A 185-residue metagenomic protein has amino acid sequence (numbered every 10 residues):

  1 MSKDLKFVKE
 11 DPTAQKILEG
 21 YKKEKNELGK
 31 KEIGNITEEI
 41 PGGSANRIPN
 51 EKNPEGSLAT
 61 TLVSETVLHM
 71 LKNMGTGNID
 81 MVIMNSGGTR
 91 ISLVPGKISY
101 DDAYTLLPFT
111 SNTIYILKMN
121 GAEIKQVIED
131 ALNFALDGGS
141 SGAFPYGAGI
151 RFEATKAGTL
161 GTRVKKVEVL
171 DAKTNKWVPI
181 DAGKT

Functional and structural regions predicted by a protein language model:
M1, E38-R47, D102-T110: Short acidic (Asp/Glu) and glycine-rich catalytic loops that position anionic groups and cofactors
M1-K31, A135-G139, A143: Active-site-adjacent helix-turn-beta-strand microarchitecture at beta-sheet edges that either contains or buttresses
K3, K31, N35, I98-D102: Residue-level signal for pocket-adjacent positions within structured domains
D4-D11, N26, I48-S57, L93 (+1 more regions): Hydrophobic alpha-helical scaffolding
K6, G43-A45, I91, L160: A short acidic, often aromatic-flanked loop/helix-cap motif at beta-alpha or helix-coil junctions that lines enzyme
I17-E27, E39, M70, L106 (+1 more regions): Residues that form generic nucleotide/phosphate-binding pockets
G29-G56: Glycine-rich phosphate/diphosphate-binding loops and the adjacent beta-loop-alpha structural elements that coordinate
S57-T185: Feature captures C-terminal
